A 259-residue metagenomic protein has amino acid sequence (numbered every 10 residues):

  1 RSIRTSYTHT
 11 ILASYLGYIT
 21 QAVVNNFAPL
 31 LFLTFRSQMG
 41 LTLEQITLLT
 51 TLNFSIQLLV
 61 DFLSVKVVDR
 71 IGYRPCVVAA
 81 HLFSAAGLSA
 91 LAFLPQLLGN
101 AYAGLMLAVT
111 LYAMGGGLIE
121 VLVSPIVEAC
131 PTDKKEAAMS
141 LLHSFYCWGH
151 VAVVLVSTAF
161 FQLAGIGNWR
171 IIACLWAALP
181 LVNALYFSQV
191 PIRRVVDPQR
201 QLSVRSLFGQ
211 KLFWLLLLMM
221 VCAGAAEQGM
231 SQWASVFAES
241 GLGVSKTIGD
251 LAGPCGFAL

Functional and structural regions predicted by a protein language model:
I3-L16, A101, S206-M219, A223: Juxtamembrane cytosolic amphipathic helices that cap and anchor the N-termini of specific transmembrane helices
H9-L43, S124, M230-S235: Extracytoplasmic
A28-L30, Q210-A258: Extracytoplasmic gate region of multi-pass secondary transporters
L48-K66, P254-L259: Central cavity-lining transmembrane alpha-helices of secondary-active solute carriers, predominantly the Major
R74-V77, L105: Primarily marks hydrophobic transmembrane alpha-helices of the MFS/SLC 12-helix fold
L82-G99: C-terminal ends and interior cores of transmembrane alpha-helices in multi-pass membrane transporters/permeases
A108-S144: Cytoplasmic helix-loop-helix junction between adjacent transmembrane helices in 12-TM secondary transporters
D133-K134, L141-I192: Helix-loop-helix hairpin linking two adjacent transmembrane segments in secondary transporters
